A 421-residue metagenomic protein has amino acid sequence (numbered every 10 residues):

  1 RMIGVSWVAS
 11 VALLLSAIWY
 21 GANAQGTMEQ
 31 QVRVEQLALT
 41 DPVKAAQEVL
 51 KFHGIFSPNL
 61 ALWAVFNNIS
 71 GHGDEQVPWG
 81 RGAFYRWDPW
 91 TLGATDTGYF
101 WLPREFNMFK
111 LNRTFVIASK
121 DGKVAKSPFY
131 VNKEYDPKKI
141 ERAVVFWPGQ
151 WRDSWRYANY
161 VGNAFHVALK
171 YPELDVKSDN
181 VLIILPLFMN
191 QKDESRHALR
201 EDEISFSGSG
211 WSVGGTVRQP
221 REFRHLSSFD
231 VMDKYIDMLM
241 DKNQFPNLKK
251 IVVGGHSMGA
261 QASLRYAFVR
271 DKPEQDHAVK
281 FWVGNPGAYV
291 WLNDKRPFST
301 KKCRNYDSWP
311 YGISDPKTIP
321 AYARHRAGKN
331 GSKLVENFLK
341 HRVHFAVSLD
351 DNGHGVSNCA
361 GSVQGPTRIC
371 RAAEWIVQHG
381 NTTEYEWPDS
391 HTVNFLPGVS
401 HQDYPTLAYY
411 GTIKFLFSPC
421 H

Functional and structural regions predicted by a protein language model:
R1-G26: Fungal secretory targeting signals
I18-A143, W155-N159, N163-L182, V213-P220 (+7 more regions): A domain-start/cap signature at the N-terminus of enzymes
A143-W147, L182-L187, K250-G255, A262 (+3 more regions): Structural recognition of the beta-strand scaffold that forms the well-ordered cores of secreted hydrolase catalytic
P148-R152: Active-site glycine-rich loops that stabilize anionic/oxyanionic intermediates across multiple enzyme folds
I204-Q244: Alpha/beta-hydrolase active-site loop
D241, L248-C303: Primarily recognizes the serine-hydrolase "nucleophile elbow" in alpha/beta-hydrolase and SGNH/GDSL folds
D276-N381: The feature captures the conserved acid-bearing segment of alpha/beta-hydrolase catalytic domains
A346-S348, S357-A360, Q378-H421: C-terminal catalytic histidine-bearing segment of alpha/beta-hydrolase fold enzymes
